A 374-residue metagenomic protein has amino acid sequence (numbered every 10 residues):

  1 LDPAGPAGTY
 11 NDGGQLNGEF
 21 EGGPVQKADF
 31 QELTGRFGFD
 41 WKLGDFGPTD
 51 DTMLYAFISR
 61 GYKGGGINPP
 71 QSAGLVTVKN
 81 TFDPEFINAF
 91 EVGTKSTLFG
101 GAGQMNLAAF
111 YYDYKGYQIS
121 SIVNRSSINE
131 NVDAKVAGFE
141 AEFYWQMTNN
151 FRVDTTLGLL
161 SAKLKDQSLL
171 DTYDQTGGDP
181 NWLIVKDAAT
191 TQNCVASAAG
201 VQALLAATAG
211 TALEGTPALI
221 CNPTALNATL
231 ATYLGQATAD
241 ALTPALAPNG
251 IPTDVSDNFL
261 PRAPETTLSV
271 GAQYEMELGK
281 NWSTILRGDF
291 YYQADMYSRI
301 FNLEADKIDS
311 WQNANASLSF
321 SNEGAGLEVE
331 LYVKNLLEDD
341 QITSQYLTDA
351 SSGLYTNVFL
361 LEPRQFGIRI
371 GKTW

Functional and structural regions predicted by a protein language model:
L1, G35, T52-L54, G103-L107 (+6 more regions): Transmembrane beta-strands of outer-membrane beta-barrel proteins
L1-T49: Signature of Gram-negative outer-membrane beta-barrel scaffolds
L33-F39, V78, N88-V92, A137-A141 (+3 more regions): Hydrophobic, lipid-facing positions within transmembrane beta-strands of outer-membrane proteins
K42, M53-K63, T81-S168: Membrane-embedded beta-barrel scaffold of Gram-negative outer-membrane proteins
G44-T52, F99-A102, N150, E277-T284 (+1 more regions): Short loop/turn motifs that connect adjacent beta-strands in outer-membrane beta-barrel proteins
I58-G64, Q71, L98, A109-K115 (+7 more regions): Transmembrane beta-strands of outer-membrane beta-barrel pores
Y111-D113, E130-I300, G371: Gram-negative outer-membrane beta-barrel transporters
A162, D289-R299, F320-W374: C-terminal beta-signal and adjacent terminal beta-strands/loops of Gram-negative outer-membrane beta-barrel proteins
